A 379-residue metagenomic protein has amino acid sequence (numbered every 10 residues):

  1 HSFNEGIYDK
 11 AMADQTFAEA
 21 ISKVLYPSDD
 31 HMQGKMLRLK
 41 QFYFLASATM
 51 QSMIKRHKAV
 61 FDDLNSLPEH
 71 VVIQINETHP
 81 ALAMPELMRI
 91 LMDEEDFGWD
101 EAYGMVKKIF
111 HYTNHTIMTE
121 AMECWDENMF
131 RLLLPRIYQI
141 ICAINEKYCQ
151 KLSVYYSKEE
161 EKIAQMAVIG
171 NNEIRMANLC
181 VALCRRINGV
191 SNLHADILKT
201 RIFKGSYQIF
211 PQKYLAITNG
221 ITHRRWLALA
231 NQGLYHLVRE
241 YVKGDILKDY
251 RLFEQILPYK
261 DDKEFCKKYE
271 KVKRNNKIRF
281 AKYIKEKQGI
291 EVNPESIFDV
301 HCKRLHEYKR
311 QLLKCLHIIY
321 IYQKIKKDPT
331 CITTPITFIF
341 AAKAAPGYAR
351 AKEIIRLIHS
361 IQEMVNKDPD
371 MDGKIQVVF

Functional and structural regions predicted by a protein language model:
H1-F379: A conserved ligand/cofactor-binding region detector
